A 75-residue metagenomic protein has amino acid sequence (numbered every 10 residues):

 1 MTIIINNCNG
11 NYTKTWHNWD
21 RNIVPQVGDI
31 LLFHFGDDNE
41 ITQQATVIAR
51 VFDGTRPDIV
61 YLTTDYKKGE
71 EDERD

Functional and structural regions predicted by a protein language model:
M1-T13: Short, basic/aromatic beta-hairpin or loop at an interaction surface
T13-R21: Short alpha-helix capping/helix-loop boundary micro-motifs
V24-Q26: Short, well-ordered loop/turn sites that connect or cap secondary structure elements
F35-I41: Short, charged beta-turn/beta-strand-edge "cap" motif at the junction between a beta-strand and an adjacent loop
I41-F52: Short beta-strand-centered aromatic/proline hotspots
D53-D65: Short, solvent-exposed secondary-structure boundary/capping segments
